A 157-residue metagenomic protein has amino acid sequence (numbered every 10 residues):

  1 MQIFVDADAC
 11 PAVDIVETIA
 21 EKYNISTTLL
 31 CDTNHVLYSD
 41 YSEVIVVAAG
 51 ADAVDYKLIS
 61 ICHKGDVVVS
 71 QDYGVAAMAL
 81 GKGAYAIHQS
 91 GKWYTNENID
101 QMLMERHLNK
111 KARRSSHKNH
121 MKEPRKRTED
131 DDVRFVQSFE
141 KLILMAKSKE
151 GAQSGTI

Functional and structural regions predicted by a protein language model:
Q2-I157: Nuclease catalytic cores that cleave nucleic-acid phosphodiester bonds, predominantly acidic two-metal-ion
